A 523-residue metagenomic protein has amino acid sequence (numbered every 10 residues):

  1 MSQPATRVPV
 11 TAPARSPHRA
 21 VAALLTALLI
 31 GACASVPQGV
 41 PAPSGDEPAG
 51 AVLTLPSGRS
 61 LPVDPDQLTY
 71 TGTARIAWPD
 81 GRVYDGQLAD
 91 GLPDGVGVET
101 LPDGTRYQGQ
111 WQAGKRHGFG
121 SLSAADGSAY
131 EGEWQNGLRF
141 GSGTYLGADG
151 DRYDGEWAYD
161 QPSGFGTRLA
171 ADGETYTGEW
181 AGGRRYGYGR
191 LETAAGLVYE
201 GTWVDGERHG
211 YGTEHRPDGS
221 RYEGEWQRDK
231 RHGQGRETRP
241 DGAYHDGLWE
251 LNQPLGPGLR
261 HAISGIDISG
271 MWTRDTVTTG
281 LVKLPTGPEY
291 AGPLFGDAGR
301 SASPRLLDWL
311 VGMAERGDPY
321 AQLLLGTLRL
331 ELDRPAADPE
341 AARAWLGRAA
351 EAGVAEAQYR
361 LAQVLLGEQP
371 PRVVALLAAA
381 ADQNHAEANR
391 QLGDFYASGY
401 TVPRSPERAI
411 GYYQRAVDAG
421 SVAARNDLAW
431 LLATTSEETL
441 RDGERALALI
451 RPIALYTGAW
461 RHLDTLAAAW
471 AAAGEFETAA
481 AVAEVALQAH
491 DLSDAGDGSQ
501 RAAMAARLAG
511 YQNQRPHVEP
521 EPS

Functional and structural regions predicted by a protein language model:
A22-A32: Bacterial N-terminal signal peptides
A34-A341, G347-E356, R360-R372, A379 (+5 more regions): Glycine/tyrosine- and acidic-biased, solvent-exposed loop/turn segments at the edges of beta-strands
A262, L330, L366-G367, A397 (+4 more regions): Specific register positions within alpha-helical solenoid repeats of the TPR/Sel1-like families, i.e., one
G292-S301, L440-R441, Y456-T465, A471-F476 (+1 more regions): Terminal, low-structured helical/coil segments at or just beyond the last alpha-helical repeat
L324, R360, Q391, F395 (+4 more regions): "A position-specific structural signal for the A-helix of alpha-solenoid helical repeats
G353, N384, G420, I450 (+2 more regions): Alpha-helical junction/boundary sensor with strong preference for TPR arrays
V422-R461: Alpha-helical adaptor scaffolds
